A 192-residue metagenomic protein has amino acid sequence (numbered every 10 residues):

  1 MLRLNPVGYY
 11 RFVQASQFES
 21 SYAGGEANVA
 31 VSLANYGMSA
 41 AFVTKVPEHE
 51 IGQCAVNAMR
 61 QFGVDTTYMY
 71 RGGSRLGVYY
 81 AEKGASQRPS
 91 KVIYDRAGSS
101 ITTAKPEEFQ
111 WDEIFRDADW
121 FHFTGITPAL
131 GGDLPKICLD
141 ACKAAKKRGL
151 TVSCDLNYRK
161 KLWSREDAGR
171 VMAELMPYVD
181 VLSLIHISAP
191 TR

Functional and structural regions predicted by a protein language model:
M1-D65, A104-K105: Glycine-rich phosphate/adenosyl-contacting loop at the front of the ribokinase-like
S39, V43-G125: Conserved N-terminal subdomain of the carbohydrate kinase-like
A97, I126, N157-K161: Active-site beta-loop-alpha junctions enriched in small/polar residues
I114-R116, A173-M176: A short, aliphatic-rich alpha-helical micro-motif
P135-D140, R165-A173: Charged helix-capping and loop-helix junction motifs
A145-T151: A short helix->loop->beta-strand "cap" motif at the edges of active sites that frequently abuts
D180: Receiver (REC) domain switch/active-site residues of two-component response regulators
I185-T191: Residue-level detector of conserved catalytic or cofactor/ligand-binding positions in enzyme active sites
